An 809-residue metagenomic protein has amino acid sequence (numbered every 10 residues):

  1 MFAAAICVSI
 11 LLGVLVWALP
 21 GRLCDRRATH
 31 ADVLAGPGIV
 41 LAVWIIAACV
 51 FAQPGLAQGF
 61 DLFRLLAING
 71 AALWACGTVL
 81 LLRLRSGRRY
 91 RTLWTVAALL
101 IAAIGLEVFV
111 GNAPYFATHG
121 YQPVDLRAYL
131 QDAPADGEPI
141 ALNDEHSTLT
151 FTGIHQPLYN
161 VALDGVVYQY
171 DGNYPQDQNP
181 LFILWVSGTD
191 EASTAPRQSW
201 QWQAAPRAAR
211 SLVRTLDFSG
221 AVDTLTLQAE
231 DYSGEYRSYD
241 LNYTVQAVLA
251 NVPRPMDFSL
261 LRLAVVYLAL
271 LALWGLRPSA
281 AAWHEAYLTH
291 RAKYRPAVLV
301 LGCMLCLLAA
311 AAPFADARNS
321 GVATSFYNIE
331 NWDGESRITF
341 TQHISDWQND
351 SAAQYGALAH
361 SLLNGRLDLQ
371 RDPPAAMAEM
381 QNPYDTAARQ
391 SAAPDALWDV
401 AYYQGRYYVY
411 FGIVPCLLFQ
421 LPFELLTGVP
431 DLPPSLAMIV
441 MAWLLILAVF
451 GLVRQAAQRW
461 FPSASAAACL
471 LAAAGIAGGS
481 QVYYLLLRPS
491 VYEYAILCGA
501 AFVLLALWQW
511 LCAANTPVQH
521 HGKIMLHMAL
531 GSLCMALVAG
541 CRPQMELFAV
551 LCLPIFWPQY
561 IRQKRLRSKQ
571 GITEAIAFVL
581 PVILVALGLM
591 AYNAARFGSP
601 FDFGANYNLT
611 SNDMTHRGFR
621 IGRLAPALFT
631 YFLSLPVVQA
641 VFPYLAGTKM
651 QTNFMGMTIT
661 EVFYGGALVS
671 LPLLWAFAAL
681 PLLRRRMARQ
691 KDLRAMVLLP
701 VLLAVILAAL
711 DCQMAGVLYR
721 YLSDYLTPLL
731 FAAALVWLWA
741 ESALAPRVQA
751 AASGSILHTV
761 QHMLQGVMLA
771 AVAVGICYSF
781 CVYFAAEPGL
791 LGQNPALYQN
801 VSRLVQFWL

Functional and structural regions predicted by a protein language model:
M1-I39, F63-G111, L260-D350, C469 (+2 more regions): Start-transfer (signal-anchor) and selected internal transmembrane alpha helices of multi-pass inner/ER membrane
L12-L19, K649-K691, A733: Hydrophobic, aromatic-rich transmembrane alpha-helices and their immediate juxtamembrane boundary segments
Q348, A352, N364-F411, I476-A477 (+5 more regions): Interfacial juxtamembrane loops and adjacent helix segments that form the catalytic/substrate-binding surfaces
A396-V440, R459-S463, L485, P489 (+1 more regions): Juxtamembrane segments of multi-pass membrane glycosylation machinery that transfer sugars from lipid-linked donors
L432-P462, L505, Q509: Transmembrane-helix motifs of polytopic, lipid-linked glycan transferases
C498-V518, L533-M535, A549-L551, P728-A732: Specific aromatic-rich, kink-prone transmembrane helix
L504, L526-R542, A549-V550, P581-L589: Membrane-interface alpha helices of multi-pass inner-membrane proteins
F548-I583: Perimembrane helix-loop-helix junctions
